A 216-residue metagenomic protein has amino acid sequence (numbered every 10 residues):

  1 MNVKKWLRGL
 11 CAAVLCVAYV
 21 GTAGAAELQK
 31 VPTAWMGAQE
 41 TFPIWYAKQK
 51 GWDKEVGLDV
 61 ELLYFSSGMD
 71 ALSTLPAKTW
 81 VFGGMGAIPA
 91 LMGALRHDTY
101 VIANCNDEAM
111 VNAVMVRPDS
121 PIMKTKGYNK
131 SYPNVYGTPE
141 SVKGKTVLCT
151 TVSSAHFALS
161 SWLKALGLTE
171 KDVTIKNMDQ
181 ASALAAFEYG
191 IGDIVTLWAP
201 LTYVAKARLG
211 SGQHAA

Functional and structural regions predicted by a protein language model:
M1-C11: Bacterial N-terminal signal peptides that target proteins for export
G9-Y19: Bacterial N-terminal signal peptides
V20-A25: Sec/Tat signal peptide C-region and signal peptidase I cleavage site
A26-T169, T174-M178, D193-P200, Q213-A216: Short, glycine-/small- and polar/acidic-enriched structural segments that line small-molecule recognition paths
A109, A183-L184: A short acidic, often aromatic-flanked loop/helix-cap motif at beta-alpha or helix-coil junctions that lines enzyme
K176-N177, L184-G190, I194-V195, A205-R208: A residue-level marker of the well-folded mature domains of exported/periplasmic proteins
S182-A183, L201: Short, hydrophobic/aromatic alpha-helical segments in well-folded domains
